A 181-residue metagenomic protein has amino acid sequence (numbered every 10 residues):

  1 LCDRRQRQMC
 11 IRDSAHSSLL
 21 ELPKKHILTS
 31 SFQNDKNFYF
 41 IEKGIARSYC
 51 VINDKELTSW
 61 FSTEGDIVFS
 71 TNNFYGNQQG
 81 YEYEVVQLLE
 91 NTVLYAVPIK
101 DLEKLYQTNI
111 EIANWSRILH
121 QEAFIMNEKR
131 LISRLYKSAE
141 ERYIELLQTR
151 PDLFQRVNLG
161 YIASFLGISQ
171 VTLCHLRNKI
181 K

Functional and structural regions predicted by a protein language model:
L1-I11: Single conserved hydrophobic/aromatic residue that forms the stacking wall/gate of nucleotide- or nucleobase-binding
R12-L19: A short glycine-rich, His/Asp/Glu-containing loop-to-beta-strand
P23, E42-K43, T63, E90: A cytosolic small-molecule/anion-sensing beta-strand core signal
L28-Q33: Short phosphate-coordinating micro-motif centered on Lys-Gly-acidic
K36, F40-R47, E64-D66: Glycine- and acidic-residue-biased ligand/ion/polar-headgroup-sensing regions
S59-R117: Cyclic-nucleotide recognition modules
A123-I132: Short, Lys/Arg-enriched N-terminal segment that forms or immediately precedes the first helix of a structured domain
K137-K181: Phosphate-/nucleic-acid-contacting segments
